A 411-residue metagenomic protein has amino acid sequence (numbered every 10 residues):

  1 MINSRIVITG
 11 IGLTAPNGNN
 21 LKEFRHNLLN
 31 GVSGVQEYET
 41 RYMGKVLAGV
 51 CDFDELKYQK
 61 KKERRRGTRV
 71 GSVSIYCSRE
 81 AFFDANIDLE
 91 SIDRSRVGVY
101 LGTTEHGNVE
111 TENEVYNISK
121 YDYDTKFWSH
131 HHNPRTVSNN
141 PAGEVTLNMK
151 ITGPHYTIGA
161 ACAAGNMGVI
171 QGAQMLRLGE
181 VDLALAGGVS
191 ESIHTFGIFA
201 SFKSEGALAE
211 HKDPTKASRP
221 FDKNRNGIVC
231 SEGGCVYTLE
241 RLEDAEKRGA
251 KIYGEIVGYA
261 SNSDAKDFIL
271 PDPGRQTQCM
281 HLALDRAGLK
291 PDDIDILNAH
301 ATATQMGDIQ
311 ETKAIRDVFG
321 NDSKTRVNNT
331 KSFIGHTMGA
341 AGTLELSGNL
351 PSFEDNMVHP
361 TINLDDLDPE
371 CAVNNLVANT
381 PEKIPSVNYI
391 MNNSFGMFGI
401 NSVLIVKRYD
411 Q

Functional and structural regions predicted by a protein language model:
M1-E63, A85, E243-E255, S347-T361 (+2 more regions): ACP-dependent fatty acid/polyketide chain-elongation machinery
M1-I8, L89-R94, A287-D293, A372-Q411: Flexible, low-complexity linker/loop segments at domain and module junctions
R5-I11, V32-E37, D213-A287, D295-I296 (+1 more regions): Condensing-enzyme catalytic core mediating Claisen C-C bond formation in acyl metabolism
V7-I8, E23, L29-T157, V189-F199 (+1 more regions): Conserved beta-ketoacyl condensing-enzyme motif
S74-I87, S138-M149, H155-V189, V229-A250 (+2 more regions): Active-site-proximal alpha-helical scaffold in enzymes
A81-D93, A245-G249, M280-I296, V318-N321: Phosphate/pyrophosphate-binding loops at sites that engage ATP/ADP/AMP, CoA/4′-phosphopantetheine, polyphosphate
K120-S129, I170, Q174, E191-K247 (+2 more regions): Glycine-/small-residue-rich "gating" segment that lines the acyl/pantetheine channel and substrate pocket
E180-N226, Y259-P273, A301-D308, K324-N374: Acyl-CoA/ACP chain-elongation machinery
